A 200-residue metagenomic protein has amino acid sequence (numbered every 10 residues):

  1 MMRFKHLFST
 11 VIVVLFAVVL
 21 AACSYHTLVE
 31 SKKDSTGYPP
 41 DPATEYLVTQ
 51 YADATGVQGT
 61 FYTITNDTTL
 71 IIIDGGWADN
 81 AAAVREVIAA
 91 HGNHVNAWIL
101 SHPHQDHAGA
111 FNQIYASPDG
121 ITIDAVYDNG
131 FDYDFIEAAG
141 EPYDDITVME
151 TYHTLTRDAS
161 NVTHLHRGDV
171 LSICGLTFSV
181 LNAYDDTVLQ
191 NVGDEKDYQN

Functional and structural regions predicted by a protein language model:
M1-F4: N-terminal secretory signal peptides that target proteins for export/translocation
H6-F16: Sec-dependent N-terminal signal peptides
A21-A22: C-terminal motif of bacterial Sec signal peptides marking the signal peptidase cleavage site
H26-G56, A108, Q113-N200: Flexible, acidic/histidine-containing loops and adjacent segments that form or flank the divalent-metal
G37-H91, Q199-N200: Conserved beta-strand hairpin/beta-sheet module of binuclear metal-dependent hydrolase folds, prominently
Q50, I72-W77, V95-S101, Y133-P142: Second-shell loop/turn segments in exported
I64, D74, H102, V126 (+1 more regions): Divalent metal-coordination and catalytic microenvironments
D67-T69, A78-D128: Active-site metal-binding motif and surrounding structural segment of the metallo-beta-lactamase
